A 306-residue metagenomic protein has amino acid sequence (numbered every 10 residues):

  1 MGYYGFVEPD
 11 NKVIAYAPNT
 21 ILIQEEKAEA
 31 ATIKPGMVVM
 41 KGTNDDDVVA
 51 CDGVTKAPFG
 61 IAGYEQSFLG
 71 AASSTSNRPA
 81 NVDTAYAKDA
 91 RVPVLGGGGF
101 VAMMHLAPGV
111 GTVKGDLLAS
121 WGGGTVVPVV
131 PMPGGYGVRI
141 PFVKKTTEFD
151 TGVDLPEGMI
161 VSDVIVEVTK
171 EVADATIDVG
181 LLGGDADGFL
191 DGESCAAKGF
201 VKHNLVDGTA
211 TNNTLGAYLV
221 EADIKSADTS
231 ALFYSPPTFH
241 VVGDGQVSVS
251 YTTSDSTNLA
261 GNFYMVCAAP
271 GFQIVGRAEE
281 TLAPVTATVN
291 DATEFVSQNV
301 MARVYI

Functional and structural regions predicted by a protein language model:
M1-I306: Surface-exposed, low-hydrophobicity beta-strand/loop segments enriched in small/polar/acidic residues
